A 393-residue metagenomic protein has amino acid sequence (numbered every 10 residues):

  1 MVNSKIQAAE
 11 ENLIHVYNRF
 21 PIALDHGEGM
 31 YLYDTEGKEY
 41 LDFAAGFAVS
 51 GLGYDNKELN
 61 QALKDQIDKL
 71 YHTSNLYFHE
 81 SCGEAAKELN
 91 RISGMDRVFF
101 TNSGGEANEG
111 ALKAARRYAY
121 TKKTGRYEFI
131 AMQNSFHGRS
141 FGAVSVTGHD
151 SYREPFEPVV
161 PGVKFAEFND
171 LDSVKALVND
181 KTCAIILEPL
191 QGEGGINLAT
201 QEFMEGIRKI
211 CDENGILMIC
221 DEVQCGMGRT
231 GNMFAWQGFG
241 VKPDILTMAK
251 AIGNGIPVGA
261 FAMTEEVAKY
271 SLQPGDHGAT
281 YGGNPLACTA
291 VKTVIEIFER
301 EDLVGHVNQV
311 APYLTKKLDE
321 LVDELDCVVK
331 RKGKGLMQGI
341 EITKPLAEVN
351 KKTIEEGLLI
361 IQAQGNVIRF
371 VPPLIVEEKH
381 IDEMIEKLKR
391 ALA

Functional and structural regions predicted by a protein language model:
M1-A393: Conserved N-terminal phosphate-binding loop of PLP-dependent enzymes in the Aspartate aminotransferase
